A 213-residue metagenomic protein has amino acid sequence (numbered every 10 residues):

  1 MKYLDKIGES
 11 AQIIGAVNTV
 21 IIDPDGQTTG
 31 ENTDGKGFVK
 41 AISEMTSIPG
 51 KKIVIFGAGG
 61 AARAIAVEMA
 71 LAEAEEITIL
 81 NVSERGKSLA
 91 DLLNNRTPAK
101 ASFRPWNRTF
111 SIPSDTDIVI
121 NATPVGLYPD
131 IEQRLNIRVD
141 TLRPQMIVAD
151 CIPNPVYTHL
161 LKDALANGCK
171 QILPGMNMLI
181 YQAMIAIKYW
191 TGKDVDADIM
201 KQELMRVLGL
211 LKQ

Functional and structural regions predicted by a protein language model:
M1-T46: Phosphate/diphosphate ligand-binding glycine-rich loop within oxidoreductases
N32, I42, T46, G50-A70 (+1 more regions): Glycine-rich adenosine-cofactor-binding loop
A70-E76, N167-Q171: Conserved S-adenosyl-L-methionine
A72-T97: NAD(P)-binding Rossmann-fold cofactor-contacting core
A99-I172: Rossmann-like adenosine-cofactor binding region
I147, C151-Q213: Adenosine-phosphate binding glycine-rich loop
